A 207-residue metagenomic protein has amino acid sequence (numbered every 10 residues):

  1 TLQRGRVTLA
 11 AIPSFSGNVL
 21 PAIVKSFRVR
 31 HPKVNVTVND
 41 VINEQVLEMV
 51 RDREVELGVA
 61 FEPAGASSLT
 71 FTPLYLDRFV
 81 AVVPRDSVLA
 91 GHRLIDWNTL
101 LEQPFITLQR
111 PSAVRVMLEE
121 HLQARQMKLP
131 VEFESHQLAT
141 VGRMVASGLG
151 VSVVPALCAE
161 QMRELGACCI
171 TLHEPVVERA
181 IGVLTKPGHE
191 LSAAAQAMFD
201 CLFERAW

Functional and structural regions predicted by a protein language model:
T1-V7, L101-E102: Immediate post-signal peptide segment of exported/extracytoplasmic ligand-binding proteins
R4-S67, E134-Q137: Central regulatory/effector-binding core of bacterial HTH transcription factors
R6-A10, G58, V82, I106 (+3 more regions): Short, well-ordered beta-strand segments
L9, V50-R51, L100, R143-L149 (+1 more regions): Hydrophobic residues within well-ordered alpha-helices
F15, V19, C169-W207: A late-sequence structural motif
A22-S26, E44-F79, V83, G91-L94 (+3 more regions): Short beta-strand-centered segments that line the small-molecule binding cleft or hinge of alpha/beta clamshell
E62-A64, R85, P155-C158, I181 (+1 more regions): Short secondary-structure boundary segments
L89-A90, I95-D96, P104-R125, L191-D200: Secondary-structure junction motif
